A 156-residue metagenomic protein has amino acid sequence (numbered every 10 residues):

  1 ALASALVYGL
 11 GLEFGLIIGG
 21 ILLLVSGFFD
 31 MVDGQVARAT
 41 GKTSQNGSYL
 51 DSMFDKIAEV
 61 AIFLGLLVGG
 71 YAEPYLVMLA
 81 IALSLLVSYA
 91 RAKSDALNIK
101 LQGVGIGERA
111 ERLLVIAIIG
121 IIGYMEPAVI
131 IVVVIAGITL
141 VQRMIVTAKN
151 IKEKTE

Functional and structural regions predicted by a protein language model:
A1-N46, P74-L79, Y124-I135: Membrane-embedded alpha-helical segments that form the functional core of polytopic membrane enzymes, especially those
S48-L50: Membrane-interface alpha-helices at helix entry/exit sites of multi-pass transporters
S52, K56-E156: A feature for the membrane-embedded catalytic helix bundles of lipid/isoprenoid biosynthetic enzymes
